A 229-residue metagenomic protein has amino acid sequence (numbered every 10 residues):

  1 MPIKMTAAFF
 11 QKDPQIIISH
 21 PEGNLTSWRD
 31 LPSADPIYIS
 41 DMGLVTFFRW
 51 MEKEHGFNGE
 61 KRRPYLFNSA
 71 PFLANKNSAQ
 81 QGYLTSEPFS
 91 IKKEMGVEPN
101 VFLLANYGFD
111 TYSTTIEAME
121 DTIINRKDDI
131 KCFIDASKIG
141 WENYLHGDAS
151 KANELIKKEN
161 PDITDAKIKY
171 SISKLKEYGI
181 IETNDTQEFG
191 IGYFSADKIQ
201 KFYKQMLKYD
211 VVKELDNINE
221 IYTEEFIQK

Functional and structural regions predicted by a protein language model:
M1-Y65, S69-A74, S78-G82: Short, glycine-/small- and polar/acidic-enriched structural segments that line small-molecule recognition paths
M5, A152-E154, L215-D216: Short, hydrophobic secondary-structure boundary micro-motifs
R49-K53, K92, K157, L207: Class I S-adenosyl-L-methionine
G56, M95-G96, D210-V211: Glycine-centered helix-boundary capping/hinge motifs
F57-R62, V101, N160-K174, V212-I221: Short, surface-exposed acidic
F67-D162: Pocket-lining segment of extracytoplasmic ligand-binding domains
I124-Y209: Secondary-structure end/capping motifs
A196-K229: Conserved C-terminal helix/tail region of periplasmic/extracytoplasmic solute-binding proteins
